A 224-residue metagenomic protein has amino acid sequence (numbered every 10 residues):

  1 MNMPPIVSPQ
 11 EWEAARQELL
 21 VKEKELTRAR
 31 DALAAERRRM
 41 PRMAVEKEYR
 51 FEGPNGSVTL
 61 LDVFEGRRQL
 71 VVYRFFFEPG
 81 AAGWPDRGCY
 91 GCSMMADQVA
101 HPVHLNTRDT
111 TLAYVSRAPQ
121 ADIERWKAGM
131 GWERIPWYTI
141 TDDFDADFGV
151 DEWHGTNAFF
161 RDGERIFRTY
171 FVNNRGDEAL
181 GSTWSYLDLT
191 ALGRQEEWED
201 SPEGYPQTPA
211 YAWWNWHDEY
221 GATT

Functional and structural regions predicted by a protein language model:
M1-R108, W126-G131, D142-T224: Non-globular targeting/processing and membrane-anchoring segments
T110-T139: Conserved segment of the thioredoxin-like fold in thiol-based oxidoreductases
